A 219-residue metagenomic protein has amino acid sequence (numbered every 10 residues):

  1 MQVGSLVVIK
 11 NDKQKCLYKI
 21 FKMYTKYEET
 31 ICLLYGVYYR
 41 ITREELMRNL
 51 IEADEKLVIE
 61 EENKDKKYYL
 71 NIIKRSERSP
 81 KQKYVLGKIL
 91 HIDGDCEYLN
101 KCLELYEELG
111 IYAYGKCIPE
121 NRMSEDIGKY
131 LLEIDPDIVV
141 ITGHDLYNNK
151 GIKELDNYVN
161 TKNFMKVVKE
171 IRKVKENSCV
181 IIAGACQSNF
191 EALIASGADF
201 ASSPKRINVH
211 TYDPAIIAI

Functional and structural regions predicted by a protein language model:
V3-V7: Loop/turn positions that initiate beta-strands
Q14-T25: Short beta-strand-centered aromatic/proline hotspots
K26-G36: Short, solvent-exposed secondary-structure boundary/capping segments
V37-E77: Intrinsically disordered, low-complexity, charged/polar segments
L103-Y114: Short helix-loop-beta junction
I118-N121, P204-D213: Short, acidic/turn-prone active-site loops that include or flank metal/cofactor- and phosphate-binding residues
L131-H144, A198: Proline-aspartate-enriched helix->loop->beta-strand connector
F164-V209: Catalytic cores of nucleophile-dependent amide-cleaving enzymes
